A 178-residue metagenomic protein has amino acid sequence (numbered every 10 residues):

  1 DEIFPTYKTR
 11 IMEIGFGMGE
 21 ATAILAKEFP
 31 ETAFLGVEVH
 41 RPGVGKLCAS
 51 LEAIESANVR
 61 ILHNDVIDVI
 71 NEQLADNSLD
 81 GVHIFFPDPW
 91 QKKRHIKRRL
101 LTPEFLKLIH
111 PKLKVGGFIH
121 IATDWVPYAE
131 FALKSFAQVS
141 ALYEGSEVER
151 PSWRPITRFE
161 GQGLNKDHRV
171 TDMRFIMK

Functional and structural regions predicted by a protein language model:
E13: Class I SAM-dependent methyltransferase core
G19-A23: Glycine-rich SAM-binding Motif I of class I
H40: Conserved SAM/SAH-binding beta-strand->alpha-helix loop
V44-K46, A129: Short alpha-helix immediately C-terminal to the canonical SAM-binding loop
C48-D76: S-adenosyl-L-methionine
L101-V115: A short glycine-rich, Lys/Arg-flanked "PGG" loop and its adjoining helix->strand segment in the class I
V115-T123: Conserved beta-strand signature within the Rossmann-like core of class I S-adenosyl-L-methionine
F131-K178: Class I S-adenosyl-L-methionine
